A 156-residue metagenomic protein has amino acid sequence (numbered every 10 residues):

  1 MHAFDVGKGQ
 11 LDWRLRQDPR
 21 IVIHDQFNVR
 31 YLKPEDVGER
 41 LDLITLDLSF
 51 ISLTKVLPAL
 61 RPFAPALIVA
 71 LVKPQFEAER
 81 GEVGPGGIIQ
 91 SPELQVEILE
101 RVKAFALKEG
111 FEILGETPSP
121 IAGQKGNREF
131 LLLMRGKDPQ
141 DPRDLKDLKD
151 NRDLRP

Functional and structural regions predicted by a protein language model:
H2-I51: S-adenosyl-L-methionine
L11, K73, G126: Residue-level signal for inorganic ion chemistry
T54-V69: A short glycine-rich, Lys/Arg-flanked "PGG" loop and its adjoining helix->strand segment in the class I
P74-S91: Short, glycine-/aromatic-enriched active-site segment of Class I SAM-dependent methyltransferases
Q95-E109: Short alpha-helix
F111-P120: Conserved S-adenosyl-L-methionine
I121-P139: Core SAM-dependent methyltransferase catalytic element
D138-D153: Acidic, glycine-centered low-complexity repeats within long intrinsically disordered regions
